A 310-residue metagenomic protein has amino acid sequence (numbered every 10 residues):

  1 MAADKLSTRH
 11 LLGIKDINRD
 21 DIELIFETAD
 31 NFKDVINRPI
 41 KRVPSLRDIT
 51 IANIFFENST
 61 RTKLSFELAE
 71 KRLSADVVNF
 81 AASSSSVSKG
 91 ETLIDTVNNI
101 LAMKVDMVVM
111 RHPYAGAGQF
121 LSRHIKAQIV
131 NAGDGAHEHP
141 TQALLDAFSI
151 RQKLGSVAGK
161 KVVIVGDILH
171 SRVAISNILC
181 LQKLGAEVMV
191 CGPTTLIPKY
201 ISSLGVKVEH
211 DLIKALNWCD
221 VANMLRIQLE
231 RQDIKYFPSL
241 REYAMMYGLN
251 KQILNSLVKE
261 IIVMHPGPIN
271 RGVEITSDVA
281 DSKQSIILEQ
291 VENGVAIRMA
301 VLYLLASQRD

Functional and structural regions predicted by a protein language model:
M1-L68: Positively charged, low-complexity intrinsically disordered leader regions
I40, P44-F148, R271: Phosphate/diphosphate ligand-binding glycine-rich loop within oxidoreductases
L46-I51, A158-V162, E260: Phosphate-coordination loops involved in phosphoryl transfer and adenosine-cofactor binding
F56-L68, Q152-L225: Glycine-rich phosphate/diphosphate-binding loop of Rossmann-like nucleotide-binding domains
A127, G185-E187, S256-I262: A short helix->loop->beta-strand "cap" motif at the edges of active sites that frequently abuts
I201-D278: Rossmann-like adenosine-cofactor binding region
E260-I261, P266-D310: Adenosine-phosphate binding glycine-rich loop
